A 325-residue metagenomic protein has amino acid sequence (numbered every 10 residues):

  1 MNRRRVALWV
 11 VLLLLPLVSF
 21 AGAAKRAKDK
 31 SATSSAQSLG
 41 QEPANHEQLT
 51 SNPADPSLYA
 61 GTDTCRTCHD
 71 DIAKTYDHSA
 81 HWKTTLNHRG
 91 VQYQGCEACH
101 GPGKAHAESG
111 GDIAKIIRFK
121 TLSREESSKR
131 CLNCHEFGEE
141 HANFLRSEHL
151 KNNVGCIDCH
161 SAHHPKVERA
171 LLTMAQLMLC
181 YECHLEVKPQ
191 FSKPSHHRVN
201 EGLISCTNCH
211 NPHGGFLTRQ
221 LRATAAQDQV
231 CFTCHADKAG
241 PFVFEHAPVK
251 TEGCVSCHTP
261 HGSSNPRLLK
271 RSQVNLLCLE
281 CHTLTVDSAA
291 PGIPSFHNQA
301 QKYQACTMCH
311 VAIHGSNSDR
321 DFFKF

Functional and structural regions predicted by a protein language model:
M1-V10: Bacterial N-terminal signal peptides that target proteins for export
R5, S19-F325: Short sequence/structural segments immediately N-terminal
W9-V18: Bacterial N-terminal signal peptides
